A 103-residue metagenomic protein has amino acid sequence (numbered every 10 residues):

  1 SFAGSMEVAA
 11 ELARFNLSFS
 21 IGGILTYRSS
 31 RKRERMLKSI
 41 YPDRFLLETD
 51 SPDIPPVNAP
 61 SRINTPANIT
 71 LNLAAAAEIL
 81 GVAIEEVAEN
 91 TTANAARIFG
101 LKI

Functional and structural regions predicted by a protein language model:
S1-L46: Catalytic pocket-lining loop regions of alpha/beta-barrel enzymes, especially the amidohydrolase/enolase/GH5 lineages
A9, R33, P66-L73: A general structural signal for well-ordered alpha-helical segments in protein cores
L12, M36-L37, D50, V87 (+1 more regions): Conserved, mostly hydrophobic/aromatic
F19, D53, R97: Active-site micro-motifs of SAM-dependent methyltransferase domains
T26, T49, T91-T92: Ser/Thr-centric signal marking residues that sit in or immediately flank functional binding/regulatory motifs
R28, N64-A67, V82: Residue-level signal for the nucleotide or nucleotide-sugar donor/cofactor binding architecture
D43-T65: Short acidic/histidine-rich active-site segments
I69-I103: Mid-to-C-terminal alpha-helical segments outside catalytic/metal-binding sites
